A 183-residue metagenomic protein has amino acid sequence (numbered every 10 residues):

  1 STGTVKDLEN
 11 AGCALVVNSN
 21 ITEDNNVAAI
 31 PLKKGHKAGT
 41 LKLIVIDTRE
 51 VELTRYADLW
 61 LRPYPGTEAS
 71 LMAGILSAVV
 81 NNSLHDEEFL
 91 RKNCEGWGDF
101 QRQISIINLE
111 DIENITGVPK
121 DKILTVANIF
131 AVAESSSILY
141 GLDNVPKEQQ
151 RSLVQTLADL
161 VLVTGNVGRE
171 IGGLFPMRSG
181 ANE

Functional and structural regions predicted by a protein language model:
S1-E183: Cofactor-pocket helix-loop regions in the catalytic cores of large enzyme subunits
